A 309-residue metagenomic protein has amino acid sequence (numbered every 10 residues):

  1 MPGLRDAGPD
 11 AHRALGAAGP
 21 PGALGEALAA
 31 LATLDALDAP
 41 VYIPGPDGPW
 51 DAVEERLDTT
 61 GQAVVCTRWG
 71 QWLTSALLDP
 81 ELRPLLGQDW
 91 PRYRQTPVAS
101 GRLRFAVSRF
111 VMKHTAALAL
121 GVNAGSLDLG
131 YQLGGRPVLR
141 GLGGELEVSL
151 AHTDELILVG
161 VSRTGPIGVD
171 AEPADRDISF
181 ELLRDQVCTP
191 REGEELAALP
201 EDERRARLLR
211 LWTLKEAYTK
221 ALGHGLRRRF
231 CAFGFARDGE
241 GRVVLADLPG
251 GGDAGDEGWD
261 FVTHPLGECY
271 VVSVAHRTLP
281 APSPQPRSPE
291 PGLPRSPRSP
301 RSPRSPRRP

Functional and structural regions predicted by a protein language model:
P2-P309: Core catalytic alpha/beta fold that binds nucleotide/phospho-ligands
